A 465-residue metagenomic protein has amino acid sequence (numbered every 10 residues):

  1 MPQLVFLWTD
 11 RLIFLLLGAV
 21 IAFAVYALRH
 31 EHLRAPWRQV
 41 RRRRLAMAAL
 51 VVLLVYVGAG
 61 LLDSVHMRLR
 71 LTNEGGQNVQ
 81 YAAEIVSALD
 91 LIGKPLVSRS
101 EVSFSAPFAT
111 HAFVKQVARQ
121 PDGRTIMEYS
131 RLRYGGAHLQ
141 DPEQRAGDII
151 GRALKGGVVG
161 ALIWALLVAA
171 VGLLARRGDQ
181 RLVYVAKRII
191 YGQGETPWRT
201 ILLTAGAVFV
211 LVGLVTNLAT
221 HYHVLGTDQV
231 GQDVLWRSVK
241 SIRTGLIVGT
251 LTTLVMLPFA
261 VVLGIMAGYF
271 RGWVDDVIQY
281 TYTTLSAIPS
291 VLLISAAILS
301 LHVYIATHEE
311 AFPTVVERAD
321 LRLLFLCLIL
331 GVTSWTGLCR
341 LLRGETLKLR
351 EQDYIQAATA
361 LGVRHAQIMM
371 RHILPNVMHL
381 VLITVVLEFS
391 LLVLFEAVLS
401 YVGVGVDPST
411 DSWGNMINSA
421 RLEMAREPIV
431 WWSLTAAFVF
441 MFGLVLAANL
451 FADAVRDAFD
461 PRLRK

Functional and structural regions predicted by a protein language model:
M1-T252, M256, G405, S409 (+5 more regions): Gly/Trp-centered helix-boundary motif
L45, A170-L173, I201-L211, T227-K465: Alpha-helical transmembrane segments of integral membrane proteins, especially multi-pass inner/plasma-membrane
